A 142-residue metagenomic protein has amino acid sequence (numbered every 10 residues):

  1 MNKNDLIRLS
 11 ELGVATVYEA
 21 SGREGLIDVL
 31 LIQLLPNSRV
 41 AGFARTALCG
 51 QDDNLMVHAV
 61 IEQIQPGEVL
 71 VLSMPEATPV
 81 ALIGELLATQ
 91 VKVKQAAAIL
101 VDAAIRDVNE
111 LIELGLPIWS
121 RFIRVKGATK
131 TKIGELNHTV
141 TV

Functional and structural regions predicted by a protein language model:
M1-V142: Feature captures the catalytic cores and cofactor-binding loops of soluble hydro-lyases/lyases that act on carboxylate
